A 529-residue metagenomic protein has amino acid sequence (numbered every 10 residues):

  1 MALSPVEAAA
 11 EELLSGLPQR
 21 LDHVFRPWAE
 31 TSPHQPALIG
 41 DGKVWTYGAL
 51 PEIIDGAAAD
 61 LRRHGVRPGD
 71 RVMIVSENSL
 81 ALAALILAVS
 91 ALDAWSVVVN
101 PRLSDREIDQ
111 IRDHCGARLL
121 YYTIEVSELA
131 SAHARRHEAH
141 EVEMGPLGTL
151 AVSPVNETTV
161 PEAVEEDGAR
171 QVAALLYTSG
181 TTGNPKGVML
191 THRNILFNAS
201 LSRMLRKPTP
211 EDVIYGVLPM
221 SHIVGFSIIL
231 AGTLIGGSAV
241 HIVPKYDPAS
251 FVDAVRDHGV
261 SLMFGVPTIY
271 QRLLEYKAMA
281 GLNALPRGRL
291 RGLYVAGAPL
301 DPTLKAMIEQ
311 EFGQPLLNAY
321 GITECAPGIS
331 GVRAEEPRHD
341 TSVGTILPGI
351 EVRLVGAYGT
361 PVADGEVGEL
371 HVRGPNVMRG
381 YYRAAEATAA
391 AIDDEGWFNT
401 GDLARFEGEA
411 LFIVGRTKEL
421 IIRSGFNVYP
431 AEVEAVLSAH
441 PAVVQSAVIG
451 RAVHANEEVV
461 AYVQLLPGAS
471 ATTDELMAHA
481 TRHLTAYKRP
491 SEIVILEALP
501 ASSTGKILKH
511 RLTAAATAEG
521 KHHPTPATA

Functional and structural regions predicted by a protein language model:
L17, K43, A59-R106, N427: Conserved AMP-binding/adenylate-forming
H34, N78, T158-Y177, N184 (+1 more regions): Conserved pre-ATP/AMP-binding loop-to-beta segment of ANL
T46-G48, A173-F197: Conserved AMP-binding A3 loop
R63-H64, L87, A91-V155, E162-A163 (+1 more regions): Structural core segment of the AMP-binding/adenylate-forming
L196-V213, S221-L262, Y276-A280: Conserved AMP-binding/adenylation subdomain of ANL enzymes
D257-G265, Y276-R338, E351: Gly/Ser/Thr-rich phosphate-binding loop
M263, G374, R379-G380, A390 (+4 more regions): AMP-binding/adenylate-forming catalytic core of the ANL superfamily
T345-G349, Y358-A391, V428: Conserved ATP/PPi-binding loop(s) of AMP-dependent carboxylate-activating enzymes
